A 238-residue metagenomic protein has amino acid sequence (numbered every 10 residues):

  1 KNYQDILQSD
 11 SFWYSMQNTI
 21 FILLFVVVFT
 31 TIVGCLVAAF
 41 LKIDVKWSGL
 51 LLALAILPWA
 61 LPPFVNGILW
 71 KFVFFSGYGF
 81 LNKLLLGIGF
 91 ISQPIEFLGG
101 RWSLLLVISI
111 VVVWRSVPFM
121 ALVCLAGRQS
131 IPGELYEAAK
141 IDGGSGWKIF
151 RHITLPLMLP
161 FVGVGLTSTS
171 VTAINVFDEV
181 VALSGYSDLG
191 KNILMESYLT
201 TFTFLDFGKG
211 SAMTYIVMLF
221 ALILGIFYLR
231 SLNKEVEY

Functional and structural regions predicted by a protein language model:
K1-Y238: A structural signal for multi-pass alpha-helical bundles of membrane permease subunits that mediate small-molecule
